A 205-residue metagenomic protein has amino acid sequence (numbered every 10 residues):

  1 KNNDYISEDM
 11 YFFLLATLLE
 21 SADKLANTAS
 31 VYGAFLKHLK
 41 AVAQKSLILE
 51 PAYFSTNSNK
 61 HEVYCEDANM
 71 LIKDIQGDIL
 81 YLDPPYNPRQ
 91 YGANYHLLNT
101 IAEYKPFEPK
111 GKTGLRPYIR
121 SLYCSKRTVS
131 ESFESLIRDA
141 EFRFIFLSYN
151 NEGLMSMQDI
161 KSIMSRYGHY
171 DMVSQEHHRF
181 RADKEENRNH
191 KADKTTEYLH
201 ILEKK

Functional and structural regions predicted by a protein language model:
K1-N94, P106-I119: SAM-dependent nucleic-acid methyltransferase catalytic core
D74-G77, Q90-L97, S156-I160, K184-E185: A short acidic (Asp/Glu
N87, E152-G153, H177: Short, glycine-/Ser/Thr-/acidic-enriched flexible segments
P88-F142: SAM-dependent methyltransferase catalytic-core segment centered on the flexible catalytic loop and adjoining short
Y123-D171: Conserved Class I SAM-dependent methyltransferase catalytic core
M157-K205: Class I S-adenosyl-L-methionine
